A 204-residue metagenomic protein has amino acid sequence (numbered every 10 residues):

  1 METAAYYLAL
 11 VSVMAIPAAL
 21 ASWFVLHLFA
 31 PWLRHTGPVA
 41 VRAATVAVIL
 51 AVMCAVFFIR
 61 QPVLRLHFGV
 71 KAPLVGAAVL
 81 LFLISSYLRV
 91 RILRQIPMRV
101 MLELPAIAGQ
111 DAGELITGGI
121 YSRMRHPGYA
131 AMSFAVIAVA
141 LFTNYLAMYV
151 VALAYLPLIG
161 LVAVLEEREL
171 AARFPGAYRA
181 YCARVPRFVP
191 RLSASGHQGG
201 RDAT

Functional and structural regions predicted by a protein language model:
M1-T117, F134-T204: Membrane-anchoring alpha-helices and their flanking helix-loop junctions
A43, I120-S133: Membrane-interface loop-to-helix entry segments
